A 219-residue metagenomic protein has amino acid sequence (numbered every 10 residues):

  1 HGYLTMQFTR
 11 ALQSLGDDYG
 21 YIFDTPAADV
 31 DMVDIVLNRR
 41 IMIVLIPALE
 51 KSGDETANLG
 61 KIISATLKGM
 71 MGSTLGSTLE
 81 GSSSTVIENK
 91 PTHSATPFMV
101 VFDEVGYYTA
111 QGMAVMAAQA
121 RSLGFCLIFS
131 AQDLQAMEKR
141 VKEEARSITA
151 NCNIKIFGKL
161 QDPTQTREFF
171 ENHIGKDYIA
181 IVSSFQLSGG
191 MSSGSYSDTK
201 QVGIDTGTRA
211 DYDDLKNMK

Functional and structural regions predicted by a protein language model:
H1-F125, M218: P-loop NTPase motor domains
M32, V115-A118, M137-K219: P-loop NTPase motor core of the ASCE superfamily
I35, Y107, D133-A136, S147: Residue-level preference for alpha-helix termini and adjacent loops
I43, L127-F129, I156-F157: Structural recognition of the beta-strand scaffold that forms the well-ordered cores of secreted hydrolase catalytic
P47, Q132-D133, K159-L160: Active-site-proximal beta-strand/loop segments in catalytic clefts of secreted hydrolases
L75-V86, I128-D133, I181-G189: A generic structural motif
A120-R140: Sensor-1/coupling segment of RecA-like P-loop NTPase cores
